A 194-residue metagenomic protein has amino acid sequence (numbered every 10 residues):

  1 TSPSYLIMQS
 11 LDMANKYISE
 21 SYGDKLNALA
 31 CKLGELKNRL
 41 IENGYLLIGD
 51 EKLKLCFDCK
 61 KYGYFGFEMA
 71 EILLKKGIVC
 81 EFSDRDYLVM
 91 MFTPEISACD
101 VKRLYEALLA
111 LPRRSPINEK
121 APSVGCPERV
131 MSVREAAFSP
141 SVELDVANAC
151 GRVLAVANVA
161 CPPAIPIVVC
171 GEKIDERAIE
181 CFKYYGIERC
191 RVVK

Functional and structural regions predicted by a protein language model:
T1-N15: PLP-dependent aminotransferase class I/II
M13-L26: N-terminal leader/propeptide and maturation segments of large enzyme subunits in energy/redox metabolism and hydrolases
K25-K76, R85-E106, A110-P112, S123-E143: Conserved PLP-binding catalytic core of the aspartate aminotransferase-like
I48-G49, F82, E176, V192: General beta-strand structural signal in soluble alpha/beta enzymes
V79: Glycine-rich ThDP/TPP pyrophosphate-binding loop and its adjacent helix/strand module within ThDP-dependent enzymes
R113-A121, R191-K194: Conserved short beta-strand edge segments in small beta-sheet-based binding/regulatory domains
E128-K194: C-terminal accessory/binding modules appended to enzymatic or scaffolding proteins
